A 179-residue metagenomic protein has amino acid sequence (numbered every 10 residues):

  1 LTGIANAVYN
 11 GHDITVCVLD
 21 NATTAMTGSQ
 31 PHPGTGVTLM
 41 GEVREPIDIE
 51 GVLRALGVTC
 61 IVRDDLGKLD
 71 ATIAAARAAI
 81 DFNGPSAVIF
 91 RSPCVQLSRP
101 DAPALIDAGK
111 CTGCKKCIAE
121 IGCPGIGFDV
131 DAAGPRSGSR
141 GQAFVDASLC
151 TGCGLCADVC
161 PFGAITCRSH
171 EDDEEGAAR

Functional and structural regions predicted by a protein language model:
L1-I89, R99-P100: Thiamine diphosphate
T15-V18, E42-I47, I89-S92, C114-I118 (+2 more regions): Short, surface-exposed, polar/charged, turn-prone segments marking secondary-structure boundaries
A22-T27, L69-T72, V95-S98, G134-P135 (+3 more regions): Flexible loop/turn segments at secondary-structure boundaries
S29-P33, M40-V43, A104-L105, G122-C123 (+2 more regions): General N-terminal targeting signals
T38-V43, V62-L66, D107-T112, K116 (+2 more regions): Hydrophobic alpha-helical scaffolding
V52, V58, D65, D70-D101 (+6 more regions): Catalytic or ion-coupling anion/metal-binding cores of large enzyme and transporter domains
T112, K116-F144, T151, L155-D173: Iron-sulfur cluster-binding cysteine motifs and their immediate structural context in ferredoxin-like electron-transfer
D173-R179: A short, highly charged, low-complexity intrinsically disordered segment
